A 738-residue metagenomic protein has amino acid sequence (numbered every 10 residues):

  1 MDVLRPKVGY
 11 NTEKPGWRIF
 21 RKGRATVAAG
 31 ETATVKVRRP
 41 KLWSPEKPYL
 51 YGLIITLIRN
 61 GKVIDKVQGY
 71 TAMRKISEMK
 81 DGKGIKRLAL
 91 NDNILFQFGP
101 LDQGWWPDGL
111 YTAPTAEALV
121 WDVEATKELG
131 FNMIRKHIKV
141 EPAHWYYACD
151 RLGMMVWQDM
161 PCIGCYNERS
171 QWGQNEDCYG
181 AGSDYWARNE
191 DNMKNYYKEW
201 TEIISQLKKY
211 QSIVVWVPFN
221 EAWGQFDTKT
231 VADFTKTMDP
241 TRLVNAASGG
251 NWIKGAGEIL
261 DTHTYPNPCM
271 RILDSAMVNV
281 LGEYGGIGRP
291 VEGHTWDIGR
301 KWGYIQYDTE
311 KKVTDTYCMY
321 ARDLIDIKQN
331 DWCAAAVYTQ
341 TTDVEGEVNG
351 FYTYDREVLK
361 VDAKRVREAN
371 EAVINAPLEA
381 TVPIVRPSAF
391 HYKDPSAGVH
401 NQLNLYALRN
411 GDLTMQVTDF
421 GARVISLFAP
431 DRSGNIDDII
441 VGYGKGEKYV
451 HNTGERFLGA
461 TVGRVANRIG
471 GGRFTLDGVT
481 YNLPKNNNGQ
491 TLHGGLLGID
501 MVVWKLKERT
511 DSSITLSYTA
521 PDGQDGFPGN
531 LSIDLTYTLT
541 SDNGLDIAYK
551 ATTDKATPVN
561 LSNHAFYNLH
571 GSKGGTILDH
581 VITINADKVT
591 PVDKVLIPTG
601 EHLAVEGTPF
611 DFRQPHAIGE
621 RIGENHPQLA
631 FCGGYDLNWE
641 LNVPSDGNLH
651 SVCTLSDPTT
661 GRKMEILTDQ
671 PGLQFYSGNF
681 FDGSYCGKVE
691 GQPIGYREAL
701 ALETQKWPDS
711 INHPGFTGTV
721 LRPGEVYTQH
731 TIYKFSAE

Functional and structural regions predicted by a protein language model:
M1-A143, A148, L152-V156, E199 (+7 more regions): Secreted/periplasmic carbohydrate-active enzymes, especially glycoside hydrolases
Y51, M79-K80, W252-K254, M270-R271 (+4 more regions): Short glycine/serine/proline-enriched coil/turn segments at secondary-structure junctions
A89-L90, L207-Y210, I253-K254, I272-S275 (+4 more regions): Extracellular/periplasmic catalytic domains that process cell-envelope and extracellular macromolecules
G99, I138, Q158-M160, N220 (+11 more regions): Active-site proximal loops enriched in glycine and acidic residues that flank catalytic Cys/His/Asp and coordinate
Y111-F131, W302-Q306, I374-P377, G434-G444 (+2 more regions): Short, solvent-exposed cationic patches
E124, M133-V361, R365: Substrate-binding/catalytic cleft of secreted carbohydrate-active enzymes, primarily glycoside hydrolases
V382-E738: An exposed, glycine/acidic-rich loop-and-rim segment of catalytic or binding clefts
